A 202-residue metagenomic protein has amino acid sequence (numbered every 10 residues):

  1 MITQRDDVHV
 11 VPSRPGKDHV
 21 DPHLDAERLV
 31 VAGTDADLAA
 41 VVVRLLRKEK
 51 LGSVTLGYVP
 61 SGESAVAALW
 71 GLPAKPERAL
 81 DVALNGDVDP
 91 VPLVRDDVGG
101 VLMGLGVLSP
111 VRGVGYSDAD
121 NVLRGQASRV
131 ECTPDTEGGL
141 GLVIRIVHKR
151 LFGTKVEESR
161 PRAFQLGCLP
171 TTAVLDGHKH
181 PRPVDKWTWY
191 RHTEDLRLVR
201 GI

Functional and structural regions predicted by a protein language model:
I2-D25, G33-A39, V43-L175: Catalytic core of DAGKc-family lipid kinases
G167-I202: Extended, charged low-complexity segments that frequently continue into or abut oligomerization scaffolds
